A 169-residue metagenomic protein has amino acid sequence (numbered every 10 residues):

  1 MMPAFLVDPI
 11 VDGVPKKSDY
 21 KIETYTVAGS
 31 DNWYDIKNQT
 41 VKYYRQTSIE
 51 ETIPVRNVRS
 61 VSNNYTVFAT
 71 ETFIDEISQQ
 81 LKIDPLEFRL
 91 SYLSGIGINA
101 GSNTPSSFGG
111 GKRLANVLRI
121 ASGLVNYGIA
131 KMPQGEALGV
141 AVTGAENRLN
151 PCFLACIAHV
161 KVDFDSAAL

Functional and structural regions predicted by a protein language model:
M1-N63, Q134-L169: Gly/Pro-rich active-site capping loops and adjacent beta-alpha segments that organize cofactor/substrate pockets
R45-V125: N-terminal leader/propeptide and maturation segments of large enzyme subunits in energy/redox metabolism and hydrolases
Y92-D165: Helix-loop-helix junctions that connect adjacent transmembrane helices in secondary transporters/permeases, recognized
